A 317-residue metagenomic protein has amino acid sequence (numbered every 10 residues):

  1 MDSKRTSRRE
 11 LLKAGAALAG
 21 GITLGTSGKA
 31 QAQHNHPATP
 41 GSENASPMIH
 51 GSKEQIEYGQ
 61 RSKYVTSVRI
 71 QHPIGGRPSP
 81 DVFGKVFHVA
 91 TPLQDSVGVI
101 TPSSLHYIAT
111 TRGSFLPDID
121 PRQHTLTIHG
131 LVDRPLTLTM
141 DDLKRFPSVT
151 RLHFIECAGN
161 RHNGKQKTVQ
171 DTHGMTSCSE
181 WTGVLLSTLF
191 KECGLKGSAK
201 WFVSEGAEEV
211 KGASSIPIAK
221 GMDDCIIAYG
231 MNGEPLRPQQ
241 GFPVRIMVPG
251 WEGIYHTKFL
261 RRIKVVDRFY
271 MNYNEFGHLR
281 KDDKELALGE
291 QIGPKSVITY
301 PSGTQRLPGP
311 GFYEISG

Functional and structural regions predicted by a protein language model:
D2-T127, V132-R134, L138-D141, S148-L152 (+2 more regions): Extended, aromatic/histidine-rich regions of cofactor-dependent oxidoreductases associated with respiratory
L138-V169: A glycine-rich, hydrophobic loop/mini-helix early in the fold
T168-S177: Second-shell loop/turn segments in exported
